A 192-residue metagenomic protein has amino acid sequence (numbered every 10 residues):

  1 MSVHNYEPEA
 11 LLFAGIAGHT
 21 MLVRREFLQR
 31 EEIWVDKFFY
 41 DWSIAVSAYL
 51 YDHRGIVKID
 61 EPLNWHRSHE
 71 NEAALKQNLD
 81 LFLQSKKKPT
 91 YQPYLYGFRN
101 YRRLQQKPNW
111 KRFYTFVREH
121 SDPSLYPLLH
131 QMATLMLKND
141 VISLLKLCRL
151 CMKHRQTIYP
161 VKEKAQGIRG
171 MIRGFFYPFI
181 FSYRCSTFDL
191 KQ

Functional and structural regions predicted by a protein language model:
M1-D80: Conserved nucleotide-sugar donor-binding catalytic segment
M1-Y6, Y94-L95, D140: Intrinsic-disorder/low-complexity, polar/charged segments
E26, P108-K111, I142-L145: Generic alpha-helical secondary structure signal
K58-S68, D80-T90, A133-R155: Short, Lys/Arg-enriched charge-dense amphipathic segments
W65-E70, A74-E119: Catalytic core of nucleotide-sugar-dependent glycosyltransferases
Y114-Q192: Membrane-interface aromatic/basic loop that binds lipid-linked glycans or pyrophosphate carriers, typified by
